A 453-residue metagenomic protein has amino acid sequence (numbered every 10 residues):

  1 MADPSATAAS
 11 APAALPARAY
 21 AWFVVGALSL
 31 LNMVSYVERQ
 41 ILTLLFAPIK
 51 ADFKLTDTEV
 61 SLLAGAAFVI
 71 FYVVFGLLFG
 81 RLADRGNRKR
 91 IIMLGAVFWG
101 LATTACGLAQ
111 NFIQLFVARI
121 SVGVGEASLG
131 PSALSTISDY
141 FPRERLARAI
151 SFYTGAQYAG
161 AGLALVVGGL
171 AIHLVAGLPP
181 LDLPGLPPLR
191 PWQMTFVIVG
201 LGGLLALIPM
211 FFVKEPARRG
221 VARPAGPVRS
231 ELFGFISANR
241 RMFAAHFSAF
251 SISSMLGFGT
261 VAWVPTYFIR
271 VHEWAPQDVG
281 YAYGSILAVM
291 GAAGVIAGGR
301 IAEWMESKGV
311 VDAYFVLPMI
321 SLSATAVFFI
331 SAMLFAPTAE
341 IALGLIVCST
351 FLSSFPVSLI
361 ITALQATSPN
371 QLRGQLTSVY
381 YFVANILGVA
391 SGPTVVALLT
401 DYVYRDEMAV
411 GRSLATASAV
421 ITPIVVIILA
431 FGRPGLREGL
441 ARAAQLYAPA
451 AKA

Functional and structural regions predicted by a protein language model:
A9-A17, E215-H246, V271, A450: Juxtamembrane intracellular "pre-TM" segments in multi-pass secondary transporters
L42-T43, R241-V295, S353-V357, I361 (+1 more regions): Extracytoplasmic gate region of multi-pass secondary transporters
T43-V74: Extracellular/periplasmic helix-loop-helix junction of adjacent transmembrane segments in MFS-like secondary
K54, N87, L108-Q114, P142 (+1 more regions): Helix-breaking motifs and short loop linkers at transmembrane-helix boundaries and internal kinks in secondary membrane
G65-G80, S285-G298: Central cavity-lining transmembrane alpha-helices of secondary-active solute carriers, predominantly the Major
V74-I113: Conserved MFS/SLC helix-loop-helix module at the cytosolic interface between two early adjacent transmembrane helices
A118-Q157: Cytoplasmic helix-loop-helix junction between adjacent transmembrane helices in 12-TM secondary transporters
H173-G177, G200-A222, I427-G432: C-terminal membrane-cytosol helix-exit motif in multi-pass small-molecule transporters
